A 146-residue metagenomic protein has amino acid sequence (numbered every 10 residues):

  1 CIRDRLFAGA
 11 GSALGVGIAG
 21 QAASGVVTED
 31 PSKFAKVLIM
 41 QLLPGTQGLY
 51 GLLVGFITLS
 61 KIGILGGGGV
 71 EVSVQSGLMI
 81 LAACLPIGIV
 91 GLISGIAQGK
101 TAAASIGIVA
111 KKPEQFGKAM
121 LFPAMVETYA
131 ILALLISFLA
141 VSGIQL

Functional and structural regions predicted by a protein language model:
C1-D4: Conserved small/polar residues in nucleotide/adenosyl-binding loops
F7, G11-I18, Q47-V54, I93 (+2 more regions): Residue-level signal for the membrane-embedded core of alpha-helical transmembrane segments, especially mid-helix
A13-S32, L65, I93-Q115: Juxtamembrane helix-loop transition segments at the membrane interface in multi-pass membrane proteins
S32-Q41, K112-P123: Membrane-interface alpha-helices at helix entry/exit sites of multi-pass transporters
L43-G51, F122-L134: Membrane-embedded alpha-helical segments of transport systems, primarily multispan ion/solute transporters
P44-L81: Helix-adjacent hinge/juxtasegments
V74-G99: Short alpha-helical packing/oligomerization segments
L134-L146: Juxtamembrane boundary at the C-terminal end of a transmembrane helix
